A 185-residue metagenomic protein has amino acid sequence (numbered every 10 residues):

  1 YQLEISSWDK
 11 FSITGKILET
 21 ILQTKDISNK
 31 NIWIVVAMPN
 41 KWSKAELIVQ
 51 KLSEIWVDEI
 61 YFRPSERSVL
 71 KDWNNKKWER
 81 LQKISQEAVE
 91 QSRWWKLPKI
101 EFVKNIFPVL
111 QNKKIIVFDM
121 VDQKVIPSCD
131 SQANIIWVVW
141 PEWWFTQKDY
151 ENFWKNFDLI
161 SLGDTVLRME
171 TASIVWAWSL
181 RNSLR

Functional and structural regions predicted by a protein language model:
Y1-T24: N-terminal positively charged helical leader segments and presequences
T20, P64-S68, D164: Short, ordered loop/turn segments at secondary-structure junctions
K25-K114: RNA substrate-binding interface of SAM-dependent RNA methyltransferases
P39, V121, T165: Active-site beta-loop-alpha junctions enriched in small/polar residues
K104-Q111, Q123-I126, V166-L167: A short acidic, often aromatic-flanked loop/helix-cap motif at beta-alpha or helix-coil junctions that lines enzyme
I115-E151, N156-L162: Active-site/ligand-binding-proximal alpha/beta "capping" segment
Q147-R185: Structured adenosyl-cofactor binding patch, chiefly the S-adenosyl-L-methionine
